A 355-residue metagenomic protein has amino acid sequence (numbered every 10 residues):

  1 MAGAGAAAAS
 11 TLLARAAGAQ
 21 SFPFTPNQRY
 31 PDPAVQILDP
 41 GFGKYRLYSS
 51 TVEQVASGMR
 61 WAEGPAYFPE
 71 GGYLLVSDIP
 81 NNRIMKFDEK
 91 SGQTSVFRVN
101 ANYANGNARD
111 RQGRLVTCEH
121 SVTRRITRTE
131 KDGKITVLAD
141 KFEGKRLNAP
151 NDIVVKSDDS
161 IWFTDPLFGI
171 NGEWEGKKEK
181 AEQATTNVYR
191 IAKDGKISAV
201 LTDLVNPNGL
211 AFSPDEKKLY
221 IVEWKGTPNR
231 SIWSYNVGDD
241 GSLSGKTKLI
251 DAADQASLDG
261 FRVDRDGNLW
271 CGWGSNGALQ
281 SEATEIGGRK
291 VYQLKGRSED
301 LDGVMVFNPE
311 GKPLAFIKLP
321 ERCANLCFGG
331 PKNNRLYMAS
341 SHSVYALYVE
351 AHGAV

Functional and structural regions predicted by a protein language model:
M1-A19: N-terminal export signals
G5, G18-V355: Sequence-structural signature of mature extracellular/luminal beta-sheet repeat domains, prominently beta-propellers
